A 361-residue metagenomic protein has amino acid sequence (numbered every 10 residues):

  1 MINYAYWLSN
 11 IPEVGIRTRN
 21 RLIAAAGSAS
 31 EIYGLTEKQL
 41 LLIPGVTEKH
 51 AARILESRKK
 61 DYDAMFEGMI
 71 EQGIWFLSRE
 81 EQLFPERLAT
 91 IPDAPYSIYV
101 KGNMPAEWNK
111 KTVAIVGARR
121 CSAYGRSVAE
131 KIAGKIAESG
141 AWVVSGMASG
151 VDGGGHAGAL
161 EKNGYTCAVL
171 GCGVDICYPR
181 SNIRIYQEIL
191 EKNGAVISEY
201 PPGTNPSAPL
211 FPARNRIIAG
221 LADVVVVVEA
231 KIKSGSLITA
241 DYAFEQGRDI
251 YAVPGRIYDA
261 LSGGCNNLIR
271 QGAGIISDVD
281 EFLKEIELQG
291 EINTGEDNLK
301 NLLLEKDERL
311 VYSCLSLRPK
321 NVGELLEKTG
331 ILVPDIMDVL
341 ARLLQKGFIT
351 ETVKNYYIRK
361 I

Functional and structural regions predicted by a protein language model:
M1-E138: Short, positively charged patches
R79-I361: Glycine-biased, small-residue-rich flexible motifs in mid-sequence functional cores and linkers
